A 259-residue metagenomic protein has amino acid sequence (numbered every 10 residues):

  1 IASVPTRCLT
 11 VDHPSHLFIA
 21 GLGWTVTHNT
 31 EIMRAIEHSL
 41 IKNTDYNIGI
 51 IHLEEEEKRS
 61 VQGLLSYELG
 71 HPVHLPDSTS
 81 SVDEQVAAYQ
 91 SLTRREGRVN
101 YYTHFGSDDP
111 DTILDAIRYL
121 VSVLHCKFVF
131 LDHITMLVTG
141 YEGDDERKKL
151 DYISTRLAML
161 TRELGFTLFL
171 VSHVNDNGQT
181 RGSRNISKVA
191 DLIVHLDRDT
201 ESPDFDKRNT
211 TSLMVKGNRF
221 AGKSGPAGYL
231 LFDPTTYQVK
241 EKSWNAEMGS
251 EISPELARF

Functional and structural regions predicted by a protein language model:
I1-T30, H52: Autoprocessing domains of the Hint superfamily
E31-I32, I36, S60: Hydrophobic positions on the alpha1 helix immediately C-terminal to the Walker A/P-loop
S39-H125, T139, A227-Y229, P234: Cytosolic-facing regulatory segments adjacent to core modules
I50, F130-L131, G165-H173: Structural recognition of the conserved hydrophobic beta-strand(s) that form the central parallel beta-sheet of P-loop
L75-P76, P110-V129, G143-D144, M159-L164 (+1 more regions): C-terminal regions of RecA-like/P-loop NTPase motor modules
I134: Conserved Walker B
L137-V138, N177: Catalytic P-loop NTPase motifs of RecA-like helicase/translocase cores
V138-R147: Conserved ATPase-coupling elements of RecA-like P-loop NTPase cores
